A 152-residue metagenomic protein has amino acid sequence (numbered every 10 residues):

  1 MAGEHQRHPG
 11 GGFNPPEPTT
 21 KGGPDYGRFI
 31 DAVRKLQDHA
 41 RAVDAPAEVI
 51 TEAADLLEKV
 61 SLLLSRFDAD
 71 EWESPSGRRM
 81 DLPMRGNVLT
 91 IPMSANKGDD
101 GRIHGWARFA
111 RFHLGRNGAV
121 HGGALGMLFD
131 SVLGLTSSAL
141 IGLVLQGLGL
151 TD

Functional and structural regions predicted by a protein language model:
M1-D152: Terminal targeting signals and extreme-terminal segments of soluble enzymes
